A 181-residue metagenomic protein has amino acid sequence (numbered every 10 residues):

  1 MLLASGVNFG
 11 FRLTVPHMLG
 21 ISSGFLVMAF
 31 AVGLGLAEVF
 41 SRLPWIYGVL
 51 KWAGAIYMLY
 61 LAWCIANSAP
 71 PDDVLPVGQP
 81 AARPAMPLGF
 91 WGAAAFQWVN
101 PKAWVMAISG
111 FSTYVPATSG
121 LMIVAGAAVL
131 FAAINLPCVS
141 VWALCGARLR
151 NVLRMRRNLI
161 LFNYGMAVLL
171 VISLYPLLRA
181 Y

Functional and structural regions predicted by a protein language model:
M1-G48, M106-A132, A143-L144: Juxtamembrane transmembrane-helix termini in multi-pass membrane transport proteins
G10, N100-P101, M155-R156: Short loop-to-helix capping motifs
R12, R83-A95, M122-G126: Alpha-helical membrane-protein architecture signal
I21, G89, A93-Q97, F131-N135: Residue-level signature of transmembrane alpha-helical cores of multipass secondary-active transporters and flippases
A29-G33, V99-I108, V168-Y181: Hydrophobic alpha-helical transmembrane segments in multi-pass integral membrane proteins
R42-D73, N135-W142, V152-Y181: Selective transmembrane alpha-helices of multi-pass membrane proteins
N67-A85: Flexible cytoplasmic inter-helical loops of multi-pass small-molecule transporters
